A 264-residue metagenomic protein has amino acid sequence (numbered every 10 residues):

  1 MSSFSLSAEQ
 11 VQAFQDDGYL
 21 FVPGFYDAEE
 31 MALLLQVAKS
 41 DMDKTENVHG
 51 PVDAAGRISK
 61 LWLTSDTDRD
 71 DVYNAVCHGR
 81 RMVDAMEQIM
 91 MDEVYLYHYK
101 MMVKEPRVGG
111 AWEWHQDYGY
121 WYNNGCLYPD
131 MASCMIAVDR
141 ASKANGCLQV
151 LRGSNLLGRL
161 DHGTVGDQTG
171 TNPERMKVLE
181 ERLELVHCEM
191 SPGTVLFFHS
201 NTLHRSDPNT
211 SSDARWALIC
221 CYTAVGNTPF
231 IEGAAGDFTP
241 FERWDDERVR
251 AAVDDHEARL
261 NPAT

Functional and structural regions predicted by a protein language model:
M1-D17, V22-W114, G119-N124, G163 (+2 more regions): Non-heme Fe(II)-dependent double-stranded beta-helix
E29, E105, S142, L157 (+1 more regions): Feature marks short, surface-exposed loop/turn motifs that line or immediately flank catalytic pockets and channel
K44-V48, V52, V195-F197, N201-T264: Non-heme Fe(II)/2-oxoglutarate
A85, Y120-G125, M135-D139, R182-H187 (+1 more regions): Short helix-to-loop capping/linker segments positioned immediately adjacent to catalytic or ligand/cofactor-binding
D92-Y99, G110-W112, D130-I136, G146 (+1 more regions): Generic beta-strand structural signal
E113-Q116, N123-G125, A144-V150, R159-G163 (+1 more regions): A short secondary-structure junction signal
H115, N124-K143, E189-M190, F197 (+1 more regions): Short, conserved beta-strand element in jelly-roll/cupin
A141-L203: Double-stranded beta-helix
